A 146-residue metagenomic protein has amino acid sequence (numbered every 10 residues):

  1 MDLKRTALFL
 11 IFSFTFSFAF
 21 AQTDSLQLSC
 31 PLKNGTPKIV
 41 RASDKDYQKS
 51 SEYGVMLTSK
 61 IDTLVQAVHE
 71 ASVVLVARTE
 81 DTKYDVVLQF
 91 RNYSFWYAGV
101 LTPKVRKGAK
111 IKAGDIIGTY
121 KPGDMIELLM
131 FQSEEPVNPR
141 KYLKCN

Functional and structural regions predicted by a protein language model:
M1-L8: Bacterial N-terminal signal peptides that target proteins for export
F9-S17: Bacterial N-terminal signal peptides
F20-Y84, K112-A113, R140: Surface-exposed, glycine-biased beta-strand/turn segments
Y47, T82-G99, M130: Short beta-strand-turn/beta-hairpin segments enriched in glycine/proline and small hydrophobics that form edge-strand
I61, R91-N92, G123-D124: Periplasm/extracytoplasmic soluble domains of Gram-negative envelope assemblies and related organellar analogs
Q66, F90-G114: Short histidine-centered loop motifs in beta-beta connectors
A77-E80, L101-K104, K121: A generic structural motif
V86-V87, K110-N146: Conserved, short, structured surface segments that act as functional micro-motifs
